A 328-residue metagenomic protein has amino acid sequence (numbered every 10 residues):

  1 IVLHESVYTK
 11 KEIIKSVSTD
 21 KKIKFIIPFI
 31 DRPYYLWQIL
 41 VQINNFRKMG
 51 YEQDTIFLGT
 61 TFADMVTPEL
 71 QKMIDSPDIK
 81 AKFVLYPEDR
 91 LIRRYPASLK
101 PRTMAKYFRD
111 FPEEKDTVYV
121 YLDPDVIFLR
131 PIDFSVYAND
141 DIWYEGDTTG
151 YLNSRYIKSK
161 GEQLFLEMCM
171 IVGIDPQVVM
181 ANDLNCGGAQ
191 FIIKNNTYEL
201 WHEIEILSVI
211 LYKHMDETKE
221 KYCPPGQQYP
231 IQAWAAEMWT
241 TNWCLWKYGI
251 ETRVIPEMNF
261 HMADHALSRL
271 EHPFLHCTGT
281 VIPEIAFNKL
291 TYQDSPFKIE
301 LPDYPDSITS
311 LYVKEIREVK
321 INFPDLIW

Functional and structural regions predicted by a protein language model:
L3-P96, R109-K115: N-terminal anchoring/stem segment of glycosyltransferases
W37-L40, N44, S98-R102, A235-W243: A structural signal for well-ordered alpha-helical segments within the folded catalytic domains of diverse enzymes
F57-L58, Y119-D123, F128, I192 (+1 more regions): A structural signal for short, well-ordered beta-strand segments and their strand-loop junctions that often border
M65-T67, I127-P131, L152-S154, L200-W201 (+2 more regions): Short catalytic/ligand-binding loop motif for oxyanion handling, primarily in non-cytosolic enzymes, centered on
S98-Y156: GT-A fold catalytic core of metal-dependent nucleotide-sugar glycosyltransferases, centered on the diacidic
Y156-E167, I171: E2/UBC-UEV (E2-variant) core
I174-T278: Catalytic core and acceptor-binding pocket of nucleotide-sugar-dependent glycosyltransferases
Q228-Q232, T252-R253, E257-W328: C-terminal catalytic/acceptor-binding lobe
